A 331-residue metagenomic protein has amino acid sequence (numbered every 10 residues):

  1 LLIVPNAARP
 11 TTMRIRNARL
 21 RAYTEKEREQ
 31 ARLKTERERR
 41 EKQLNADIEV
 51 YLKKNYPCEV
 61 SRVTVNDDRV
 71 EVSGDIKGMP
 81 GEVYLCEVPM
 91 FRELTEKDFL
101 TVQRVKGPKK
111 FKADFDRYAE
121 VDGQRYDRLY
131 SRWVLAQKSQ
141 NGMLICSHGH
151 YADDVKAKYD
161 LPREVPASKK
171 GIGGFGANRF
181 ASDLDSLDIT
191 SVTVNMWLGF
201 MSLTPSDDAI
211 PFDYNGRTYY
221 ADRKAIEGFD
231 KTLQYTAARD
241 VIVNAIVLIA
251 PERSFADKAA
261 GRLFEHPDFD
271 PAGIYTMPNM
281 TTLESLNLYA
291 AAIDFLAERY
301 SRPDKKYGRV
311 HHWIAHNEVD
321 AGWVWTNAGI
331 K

Functional and structural regions predicted by a protein language model:
L1-M13, A18, R128-Q137, I293: Extracellular beta-strand ligand-recognition surfaces/modules
L2, A18-L20, V192, W313: Extracellular beta-strand elements of beta-rich domains used for carbohydrate recognition/degradation or cell-matrix
N6-A31, N141-D160: Exposed low-complexity, polar/acidic, P/S/T/G-rich flexible segments that act as propeptides, protease-susceptible
R32-V65: Short, compositionally biased P/S/T/A/G/V-rich stretches that sit at domain boundaries
V65-M79: Aromatic/hydrophobic beta-strand junction motif of beta-rich domains
E71, P89-T95, K138-A315, V319-I330: N-terminal substrate-binding region of glycoside hydrolase catalytic domains
D75-T101: Extended low-complexity, serine/threonine- and proline-enriched intrinsically disordered segments
Q103-G123: Aromatic sugar-binding surface patches on proteins that engage polysaccharides or sugar-phosphate polymers
